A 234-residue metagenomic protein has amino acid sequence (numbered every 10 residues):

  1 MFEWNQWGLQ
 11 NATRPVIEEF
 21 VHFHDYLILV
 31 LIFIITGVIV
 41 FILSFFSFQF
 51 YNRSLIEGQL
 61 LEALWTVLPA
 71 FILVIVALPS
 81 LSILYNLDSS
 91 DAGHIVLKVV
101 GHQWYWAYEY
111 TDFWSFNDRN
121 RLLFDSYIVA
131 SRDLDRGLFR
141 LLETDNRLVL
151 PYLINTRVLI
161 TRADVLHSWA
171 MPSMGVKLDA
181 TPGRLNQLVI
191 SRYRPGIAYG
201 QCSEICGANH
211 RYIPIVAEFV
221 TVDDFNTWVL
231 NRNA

Functional and structural regions predicted by a protein language model:
M1-F23, F45-A234: Non-transmembrane, membrane-proximal soluble domains of secreted or membrane proteins
I28-I42, A70-P79: Hydrophobic alpha-helical transmembrane segments of multi-pass integral membrane proteins
